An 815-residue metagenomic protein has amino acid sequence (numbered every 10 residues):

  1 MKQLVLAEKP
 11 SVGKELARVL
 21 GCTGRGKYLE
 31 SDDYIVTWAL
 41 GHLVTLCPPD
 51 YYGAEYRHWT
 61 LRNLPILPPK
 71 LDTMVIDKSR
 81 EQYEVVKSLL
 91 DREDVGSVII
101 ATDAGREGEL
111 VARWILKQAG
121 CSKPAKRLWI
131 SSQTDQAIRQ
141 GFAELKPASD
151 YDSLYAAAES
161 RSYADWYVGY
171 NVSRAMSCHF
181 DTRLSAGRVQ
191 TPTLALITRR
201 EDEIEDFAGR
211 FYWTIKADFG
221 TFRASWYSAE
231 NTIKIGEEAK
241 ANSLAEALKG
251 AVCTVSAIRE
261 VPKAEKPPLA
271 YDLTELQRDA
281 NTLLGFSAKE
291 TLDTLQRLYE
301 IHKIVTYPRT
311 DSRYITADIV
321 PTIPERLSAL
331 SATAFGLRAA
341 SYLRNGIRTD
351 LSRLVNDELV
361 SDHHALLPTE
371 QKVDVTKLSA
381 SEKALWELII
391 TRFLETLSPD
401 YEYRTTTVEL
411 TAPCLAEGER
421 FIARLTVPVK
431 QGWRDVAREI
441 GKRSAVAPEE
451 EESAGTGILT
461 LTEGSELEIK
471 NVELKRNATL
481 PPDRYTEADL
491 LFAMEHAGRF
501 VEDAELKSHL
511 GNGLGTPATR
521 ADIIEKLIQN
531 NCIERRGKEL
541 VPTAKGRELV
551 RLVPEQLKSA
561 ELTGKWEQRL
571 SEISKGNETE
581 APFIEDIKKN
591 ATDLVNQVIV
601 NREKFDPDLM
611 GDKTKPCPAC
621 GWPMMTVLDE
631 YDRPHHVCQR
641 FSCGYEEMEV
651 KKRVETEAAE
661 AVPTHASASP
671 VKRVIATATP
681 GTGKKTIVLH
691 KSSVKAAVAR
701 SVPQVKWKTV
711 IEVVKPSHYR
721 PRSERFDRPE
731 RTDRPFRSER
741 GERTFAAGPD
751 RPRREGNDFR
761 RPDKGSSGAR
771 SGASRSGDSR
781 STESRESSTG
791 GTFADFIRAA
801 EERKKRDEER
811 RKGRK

Functional and structural regions predicted by a protein language model:
M1-K2, A101-A104, D181-R183, E260-L269 (+3 more regions): Conserved short loop/turn motifs at secondary-structure junctions
M1-S162, W166, P481: Intrinsically disordered, low-complexity regulatory segments
K2-L4, S79, L90, S173 (+6 more regions): Basic, low-complexity terminal or inter-domain segments flanking catalytic cores
G26-E55, T191-G236, L397-S453: Structured, non-catalytic alpha/beta "coupling" segments that mediate domain-domain communication and provide generic
E93, R113, A137-F219, E260: C-terminal or mid-to-C-terminal helical accessory/interaction module adjacent to the motor/catalytic core
I235-Y271, Q277, P481, E561: Metal- or metallocofactor-binding catalytic centers and their adjacent structured scaffolds across diverse enzyme
H302-K303, N531: Glycine-centered, phosphate/nucleic-acid-interacting loop/turn motifs that mediate DNA/RNA or nucleotide
